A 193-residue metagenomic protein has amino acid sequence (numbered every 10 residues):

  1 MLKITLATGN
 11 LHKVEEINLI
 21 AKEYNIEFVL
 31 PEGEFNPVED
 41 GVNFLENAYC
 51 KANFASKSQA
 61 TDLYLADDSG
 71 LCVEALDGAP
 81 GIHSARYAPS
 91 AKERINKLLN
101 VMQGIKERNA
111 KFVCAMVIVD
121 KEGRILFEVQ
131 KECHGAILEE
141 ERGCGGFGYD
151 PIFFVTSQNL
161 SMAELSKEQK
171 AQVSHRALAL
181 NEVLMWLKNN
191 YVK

Functional and structural regions predicted by a protein language model:
L2-T5, L11-K193: Anionic-ligand binding patches
